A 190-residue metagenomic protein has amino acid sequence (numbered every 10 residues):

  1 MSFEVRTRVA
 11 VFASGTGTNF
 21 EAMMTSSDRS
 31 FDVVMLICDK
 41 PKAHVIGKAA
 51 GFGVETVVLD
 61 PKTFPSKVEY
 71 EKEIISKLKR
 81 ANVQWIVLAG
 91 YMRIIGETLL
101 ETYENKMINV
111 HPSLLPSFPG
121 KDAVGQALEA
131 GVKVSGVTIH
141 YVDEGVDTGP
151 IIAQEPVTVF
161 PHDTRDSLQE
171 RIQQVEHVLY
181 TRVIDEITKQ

Functional and structural regions predicted by a protein language model:
M1-H44, K48: N-terminal Rossmann-like dinucleotide-binding module
T18, A43-H44, P65, R93-I94 (+1 more regions): Short alpha-helical
S26, F31, D39, A89-Q190: Donor/substrate-binding cores of folate-linked one-carbon enzymes
F31-E73: Short, surface-exposed acidic-centric catalytic microdomains
L78-V83: Glycine-rich phosphate-binding loop signature in dinucleotide/nucleotide-binding domains
I86: Structured binding elements
